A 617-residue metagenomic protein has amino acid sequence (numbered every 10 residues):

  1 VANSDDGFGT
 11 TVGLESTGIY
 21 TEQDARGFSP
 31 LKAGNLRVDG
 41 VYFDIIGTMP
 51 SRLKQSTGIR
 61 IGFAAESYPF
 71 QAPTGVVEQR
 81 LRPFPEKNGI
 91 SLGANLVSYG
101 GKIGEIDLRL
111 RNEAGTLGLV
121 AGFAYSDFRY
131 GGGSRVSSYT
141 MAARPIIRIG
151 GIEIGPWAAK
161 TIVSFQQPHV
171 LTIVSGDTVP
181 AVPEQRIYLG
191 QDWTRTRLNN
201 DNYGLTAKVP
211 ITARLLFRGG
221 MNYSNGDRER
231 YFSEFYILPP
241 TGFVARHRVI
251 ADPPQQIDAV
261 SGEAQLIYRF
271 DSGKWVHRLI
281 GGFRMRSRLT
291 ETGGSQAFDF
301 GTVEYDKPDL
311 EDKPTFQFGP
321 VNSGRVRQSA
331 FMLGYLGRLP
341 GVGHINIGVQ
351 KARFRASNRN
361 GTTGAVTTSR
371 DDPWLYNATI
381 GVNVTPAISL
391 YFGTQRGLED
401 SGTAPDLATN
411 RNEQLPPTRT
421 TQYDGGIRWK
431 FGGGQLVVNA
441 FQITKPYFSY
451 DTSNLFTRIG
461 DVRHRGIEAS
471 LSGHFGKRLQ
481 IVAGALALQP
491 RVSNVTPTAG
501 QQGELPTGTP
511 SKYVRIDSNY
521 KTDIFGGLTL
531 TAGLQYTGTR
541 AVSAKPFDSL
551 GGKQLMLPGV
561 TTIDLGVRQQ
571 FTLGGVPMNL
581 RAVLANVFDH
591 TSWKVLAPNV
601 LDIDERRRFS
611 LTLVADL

Functional and structural regions predicted by a protein language model:
D5-D6, G27, A33, R37-D39 (+2 more regions): A beta-strand signature from Gram-negative outer-membrane beta-barrel systems, especially the internal plug domain
G89-S91, N95-V170, W193-L216: Transmembrane beta-barrel wall of Gram-negative outer-membrane proteins
I146-R148, E153-K208, N225-I257, G301-F316 (+1 more regions): Acidic/polar loop-and-plug regions of large Gram-negative outer-membrane beta-barrel proteins
S164-D177, S287-Q296, R353-R355, G381-D424 (+5 more regions): Surface-exposed extracellular loop regions of Gram-negative outer-membrane beta-barrel proteins, predominantly
N199-D227, R246-G361, N383: Face-selective signature of the C-terminal outer-membrane beta-barrel domain
K208-P210, L216-N222, G226-E234, L390-Y391 (+3 more regions): Membrane-embedded beta-barrel scaffold of Gram-negative outer-membrane proteins
L279, T507-L617: Conserved C-terminal beta-signal and adjacent last beta-strands/turns of outer-membrane beta-barrel proteins
G341-V342, A440-T444, R458-K545, T591 (+1 more regions): Gram-negative outer-membrane beta-barrel transporters
